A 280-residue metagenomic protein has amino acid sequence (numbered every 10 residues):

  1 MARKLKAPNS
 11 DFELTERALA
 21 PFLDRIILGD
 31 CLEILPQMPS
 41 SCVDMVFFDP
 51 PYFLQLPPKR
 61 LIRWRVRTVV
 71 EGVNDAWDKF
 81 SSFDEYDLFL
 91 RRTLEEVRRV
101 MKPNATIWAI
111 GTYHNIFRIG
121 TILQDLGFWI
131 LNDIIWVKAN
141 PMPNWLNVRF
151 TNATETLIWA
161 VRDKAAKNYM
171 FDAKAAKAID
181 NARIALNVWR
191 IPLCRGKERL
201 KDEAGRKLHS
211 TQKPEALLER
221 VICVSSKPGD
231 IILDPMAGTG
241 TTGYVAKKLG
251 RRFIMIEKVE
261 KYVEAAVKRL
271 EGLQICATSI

Functional and structural regions predicted by a protein language model:
M1-E264, I275: Core catalytic lobe of class I
A265-I280: PRPP-dependent phosphoribosyltransferase catalytic core
